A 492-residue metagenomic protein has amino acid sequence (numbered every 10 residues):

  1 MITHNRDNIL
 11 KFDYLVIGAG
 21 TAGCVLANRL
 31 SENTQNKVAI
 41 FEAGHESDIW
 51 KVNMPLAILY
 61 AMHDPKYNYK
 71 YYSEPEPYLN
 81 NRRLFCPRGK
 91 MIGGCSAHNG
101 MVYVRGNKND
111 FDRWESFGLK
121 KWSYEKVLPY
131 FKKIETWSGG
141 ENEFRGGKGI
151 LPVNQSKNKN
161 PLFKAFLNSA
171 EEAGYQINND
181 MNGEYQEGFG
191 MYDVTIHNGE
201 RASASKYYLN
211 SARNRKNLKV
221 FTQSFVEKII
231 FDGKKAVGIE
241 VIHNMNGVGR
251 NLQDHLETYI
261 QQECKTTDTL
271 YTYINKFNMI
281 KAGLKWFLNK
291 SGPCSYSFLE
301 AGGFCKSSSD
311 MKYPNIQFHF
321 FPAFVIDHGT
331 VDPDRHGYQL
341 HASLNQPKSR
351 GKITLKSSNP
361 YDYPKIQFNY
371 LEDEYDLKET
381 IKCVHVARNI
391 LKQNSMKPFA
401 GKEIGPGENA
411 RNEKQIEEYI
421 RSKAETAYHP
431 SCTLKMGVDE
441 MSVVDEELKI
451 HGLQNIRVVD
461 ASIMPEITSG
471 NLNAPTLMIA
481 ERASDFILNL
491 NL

Functional and structural regions predicted by a protein language model:
M1-L492: N-terminal redox-cofactor-binding region of secreted/periplasmic oxidoreductases
